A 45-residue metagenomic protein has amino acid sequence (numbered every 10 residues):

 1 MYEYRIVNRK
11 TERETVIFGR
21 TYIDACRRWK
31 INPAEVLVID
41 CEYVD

Functional and structural regions predicted by a protein language model:
M1-E12: Short aromatic-glycine-(Arg/Gly/Cys) micro-motifs in beta-strand/loop hairpins
Y2-Y4, Y22, Y43: Sequence-level detector for tyrosine residue identity
Y4-I6, I17, A25, V36-V38: Hydrophobic beta-strand residues in large extracellular and virion-surface proteins
T11-T21: A short, exposed loop/beta-hairpin motif centered on an aromatic-Gly-Thr core
R13, D24, Y43-D45: Short linear/disordered segments characteristic of secreted peptide precursors and small low-complexity proteins
I23-I31: Short, surface-exposed linear segments at secondary-structure transitions and domain or protein termini
K30-D45: Short, mixed-charge low-complexity intrinsically disordered segments
